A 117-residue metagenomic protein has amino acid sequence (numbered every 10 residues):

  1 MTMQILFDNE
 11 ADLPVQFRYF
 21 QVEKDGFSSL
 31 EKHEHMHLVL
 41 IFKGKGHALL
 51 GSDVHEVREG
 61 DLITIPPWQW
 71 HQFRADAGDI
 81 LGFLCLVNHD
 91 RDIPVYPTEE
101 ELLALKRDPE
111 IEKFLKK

Functional and structural regions predicted by a protein language model:
M1-L30, N88: A short glycine-rich, His/Asp/Glu-containing loop-to-beta-strand
D12-P14, D76-K117: Double-stranded beta-helix
Q21-E23, K32-L50, L86-H89: Short, conserved beta-strand element in jelly-roll/cupin
G26, E34-H35, D53, Q69-W70 (+2 more regions): A generic "binding-loop/recognition-motif" signal
S29-L30, A48-L49, I65, H71-G78: Short beta-strand His + acidic residue motifs that chelate non-heme Fe in jelly-roll/DSBH and cupin folds
S52-W68: Short acidic-glycine-tyrosine-enriched beta hairpin
